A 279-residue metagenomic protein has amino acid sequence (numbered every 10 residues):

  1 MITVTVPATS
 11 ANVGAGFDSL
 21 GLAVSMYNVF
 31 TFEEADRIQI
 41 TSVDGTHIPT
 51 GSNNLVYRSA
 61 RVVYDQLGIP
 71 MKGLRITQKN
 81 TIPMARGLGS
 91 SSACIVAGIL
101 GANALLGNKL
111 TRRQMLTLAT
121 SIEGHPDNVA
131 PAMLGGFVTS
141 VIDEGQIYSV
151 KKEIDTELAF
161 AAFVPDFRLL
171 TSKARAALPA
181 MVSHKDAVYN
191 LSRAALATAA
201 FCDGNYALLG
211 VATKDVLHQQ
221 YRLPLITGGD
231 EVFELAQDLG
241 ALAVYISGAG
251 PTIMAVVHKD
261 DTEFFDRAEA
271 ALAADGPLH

Functional and structural regions predicted by a protein language model:
M1-R86, L100, N108: ATP-binding N-lobe of GHMP and related small-molecule kinases
A8-N12, G16-A23, L88-I95, E123-V138: FAD-binding core of FAD-dependent oxidoreductases, characterized by glycine-rich FAD pyrophosphate-binding loops
M26, L88-R112, M133-V138, D143: DPxDG-like acidic metal-binding loop motif
E34, I142, P165, A255-K259: Short beta-strand-to-loop capping motifs
A35-R37, D65-R75, A102-L118, G145-Y148 (+1 more regions): Phosphate-handling active-site elements
L110-L158, P224, V244, G250 (+1 more regions): Alpha/beta catalytic cores of group-transfer enzymes, especially the acyltransferase/condensing modules of polyketide
A162-P224: Active-site rim beta-loop-alpha module in soluble metabolic enzymes
F201-H279: Glycine-rich, charge-dense phosphate/pyrophosphate-binding loop(s) and the adjacent flexible "lid"/catalytic subdomain
